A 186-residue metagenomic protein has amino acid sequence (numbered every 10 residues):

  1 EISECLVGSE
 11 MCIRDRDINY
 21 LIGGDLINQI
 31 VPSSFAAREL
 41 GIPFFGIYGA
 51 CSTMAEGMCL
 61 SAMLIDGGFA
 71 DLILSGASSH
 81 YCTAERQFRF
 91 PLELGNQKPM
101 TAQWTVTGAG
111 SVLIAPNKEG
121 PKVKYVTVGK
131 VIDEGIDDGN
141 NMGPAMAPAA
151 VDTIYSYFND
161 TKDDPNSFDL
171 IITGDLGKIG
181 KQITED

Functional and structural regions predicted by a protein language model:
E1, P91-Y155, D160: Condensing-enzyme catalytic core mediating Claisen C-C bond formation in acyl metabolism
E1-G8: Single conserved hydrophobic/aromatic residue that forms the stacking wall/gate of nucleotide- or nucleobase-binding
M11-C12: Active-site loops and adjacent core secondary-structure elements that bind or stabilize anionic groups
G23-Q29, S79-H80, E119: Short glycine-enriched loops at secondary-structure junctions
S33-A37, L176-D186: Short glycine/threonine-rich loop-to-helix capping motif typified by GTGT followed within a few residues by an Asp-Pro
Y48-S75, I114: Active-site-proximal alpha-helical scaffold in enzymes
A150-G180: Oxyanion-binding "anion nests"
